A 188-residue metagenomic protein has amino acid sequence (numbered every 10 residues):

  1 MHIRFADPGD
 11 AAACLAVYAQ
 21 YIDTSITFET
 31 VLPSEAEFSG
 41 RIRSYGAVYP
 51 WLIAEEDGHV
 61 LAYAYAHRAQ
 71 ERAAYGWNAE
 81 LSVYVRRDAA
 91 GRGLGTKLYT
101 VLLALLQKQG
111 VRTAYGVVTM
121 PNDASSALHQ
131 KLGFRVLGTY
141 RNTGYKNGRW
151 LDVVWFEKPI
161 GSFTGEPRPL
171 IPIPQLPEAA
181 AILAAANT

Functional and structural regions predicted by a protein language model:
H2-C14: A short beta-loop-alpha structural element at the N-terminal edge of CoA-dependent acyl/N-acetyltransferase catalytic
F5, T30-D88, Y99-T100, P159-G161: Acetyl-CoA-dependent GNAT
A16-L32: Helix-loop element at the rim of GNAT/NAT acetyltransferase active sites that forms part of the acceptor-substrate
Y65, Y115-V118, Q130, R135-D152 (+2 more regions): Conserved catalytic-core motifs of GNAT/GCN5-like acyltransferases
V83-D88, R92, A104, M120-P121: Active-site acidic-Proline motif in GNAT/NAT acetyltransferases
G91-A104, A127-K131: Conserved acetyl-CoA-binding loop-helix of GNAT-fold acetyltransferases
L106-V118: Conserved GNAT acetyl-CoA-binding A-motif
S162-T188: Acidic/histidine-enriched, glycine/proline-rich intrinsically disordered or flexible terminal extensions
